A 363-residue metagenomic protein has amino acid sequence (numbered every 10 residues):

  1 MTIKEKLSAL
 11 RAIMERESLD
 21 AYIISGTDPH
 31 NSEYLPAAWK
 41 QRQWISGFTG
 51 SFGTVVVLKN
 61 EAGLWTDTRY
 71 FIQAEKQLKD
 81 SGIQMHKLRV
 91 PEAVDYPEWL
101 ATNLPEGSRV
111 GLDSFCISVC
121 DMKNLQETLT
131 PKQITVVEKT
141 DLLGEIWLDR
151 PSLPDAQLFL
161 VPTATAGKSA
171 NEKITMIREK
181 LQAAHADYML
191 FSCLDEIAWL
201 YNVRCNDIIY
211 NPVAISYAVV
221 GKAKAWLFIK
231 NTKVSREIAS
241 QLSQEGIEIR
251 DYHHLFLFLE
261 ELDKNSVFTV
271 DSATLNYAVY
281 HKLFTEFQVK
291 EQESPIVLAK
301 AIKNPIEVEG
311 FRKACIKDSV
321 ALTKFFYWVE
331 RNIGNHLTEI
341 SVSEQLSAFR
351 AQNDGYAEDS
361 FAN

Functional and structural regions predicted by a protein language model:
M1-N363: Active-site neighborhoods and metal-handling regions in enzymes and metal-associated proteins
